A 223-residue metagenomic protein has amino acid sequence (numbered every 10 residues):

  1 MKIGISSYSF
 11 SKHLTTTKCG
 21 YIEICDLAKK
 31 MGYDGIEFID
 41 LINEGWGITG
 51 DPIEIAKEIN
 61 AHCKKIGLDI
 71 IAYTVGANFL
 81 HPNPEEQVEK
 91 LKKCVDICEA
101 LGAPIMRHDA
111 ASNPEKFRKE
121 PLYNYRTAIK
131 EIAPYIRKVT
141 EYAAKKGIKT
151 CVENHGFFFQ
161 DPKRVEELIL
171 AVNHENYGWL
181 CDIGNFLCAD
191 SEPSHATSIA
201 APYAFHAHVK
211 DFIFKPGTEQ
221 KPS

Functional and structural regions predicted by a protein language model:
M1-H13, L68-A77, N113-K119: N-terminal small/glycine-rich loop or linker at the start of catalytic domains across soluble metabolic enzymes
I3-S7, I36-F38, I70-V75, M106-H108 (+3 more regions): Hydrophobic faces of well-ordered beta-strands that scaffold small-molecule active sites in alpha/beta enzyme cores
S9-S11, D40-I42, G76-F79, A110-P114 (+3 more regions): Active-site-proximal loop/turn and secondary-structure-junction residues that shape catalytic pockets, frequently
F10-H13, G45-G47, N78-P82, Y123-T127 (+3 more regions): Short, contiguous strand/loop micro-motifs
F10-Y21, C25, G47-G50, P162-K163 (+1 more regions): Gly/Pro-rich active-site loop or hairpin
E23-D26, E54-D69, L80-W179, C188: Active-site acidic/histidine proton-transfer and metal-coordination neighborhood in alpha/beta enzyme cores
K30-D34, F38, L68, C98 (+2 more regions): A structural motif
G32-T49, T74: N-terminal substrate-binding region of glycoside hydrolase catalytic domains
